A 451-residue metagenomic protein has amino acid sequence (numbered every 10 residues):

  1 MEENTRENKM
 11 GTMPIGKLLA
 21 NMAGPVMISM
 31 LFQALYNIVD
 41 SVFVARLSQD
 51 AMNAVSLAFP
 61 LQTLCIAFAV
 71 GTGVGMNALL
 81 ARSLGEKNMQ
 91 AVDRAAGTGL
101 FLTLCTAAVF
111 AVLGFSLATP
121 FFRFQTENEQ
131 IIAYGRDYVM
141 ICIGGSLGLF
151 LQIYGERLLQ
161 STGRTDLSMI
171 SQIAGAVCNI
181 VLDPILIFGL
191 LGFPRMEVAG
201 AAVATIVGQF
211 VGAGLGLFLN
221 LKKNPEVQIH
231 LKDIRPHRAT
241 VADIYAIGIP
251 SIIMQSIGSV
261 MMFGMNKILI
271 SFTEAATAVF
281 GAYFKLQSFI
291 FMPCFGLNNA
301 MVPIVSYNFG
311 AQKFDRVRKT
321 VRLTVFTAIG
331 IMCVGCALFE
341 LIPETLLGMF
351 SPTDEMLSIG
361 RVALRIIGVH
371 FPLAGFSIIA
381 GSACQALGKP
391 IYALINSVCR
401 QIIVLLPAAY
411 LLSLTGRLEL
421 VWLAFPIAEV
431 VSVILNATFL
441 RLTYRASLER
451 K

Functional and structural regions predicted by a protein language model:
M1-A23, L80-L147, P194-I249, V305-H370 (+1 more regions): Short alpha-helical transmembrane segments in multi-pass integral membrane proteins
M10-V42, R46-L47, T63-G75, L79 (+7 more regions): N-terminal transmembrane alpha-helices
N21-D40, I141, G175, G208-G212 (+4 more regions): Transmembrane helical elements of multi-pass membrane transporters/channels
L31, L35-N53, F122-E129, I185-M196 (+4 more regions): Helix-terminus/linker motif at the lipid-water interface of multi-pass membrane proteins
M52-V112, L149-S168, V279-A337, L341-P343 (+1 more regions): Small-residue-rich hydrophobic transmembrane alpha-helices
L64-A67, A111, N179-P184, A213-L217 (+4 more regions): Hydrophobic transmembrane alpha-helices of multi-pass small-molecule transporters
G73, C142-Q160, S168-A176, A201-G214 (+4 more regions): Short runs within selected transmembrane alpha-helices of multi-pass transporters and secretion channels
G114, R157, D183, I187 (+8 more regions): Structural signal for membrane-spanning alpha-helices in multi-pass inner-membrane proteins, emphasizing helix cores
